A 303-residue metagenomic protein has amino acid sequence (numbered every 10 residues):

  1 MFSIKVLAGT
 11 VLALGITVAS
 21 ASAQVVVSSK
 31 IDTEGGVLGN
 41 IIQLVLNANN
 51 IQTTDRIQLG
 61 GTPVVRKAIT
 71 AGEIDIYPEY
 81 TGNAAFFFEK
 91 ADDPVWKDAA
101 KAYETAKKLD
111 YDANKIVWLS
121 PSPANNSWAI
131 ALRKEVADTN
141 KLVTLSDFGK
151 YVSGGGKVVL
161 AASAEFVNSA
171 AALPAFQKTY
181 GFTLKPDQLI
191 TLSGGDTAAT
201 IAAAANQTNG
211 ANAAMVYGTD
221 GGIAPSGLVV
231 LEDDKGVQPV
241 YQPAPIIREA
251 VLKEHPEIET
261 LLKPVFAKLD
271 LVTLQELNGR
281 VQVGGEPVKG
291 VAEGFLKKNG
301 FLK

Functional and structural regions predicted by a protein language model:
Q24-I42, I57-G61, E165-N168: Extracytoplasmic "Venus flytrap"
T33-Q52, P174, K178-Y180: Short, polar/charged alpha-helical segment
E34, V167-T179, P256-K303: An extracytoplasmic/periplasmic, membrane-proximal ligand-sensing/linker region
G61, G72-A85, A102, S163 (+3 more regions): Beta->alpha turn/N-cap motifs
F88-D98, E104-L119, T208-G210, G221-K235: Ligand-binding "clamshell"
K97-V159, A267-L271: A conserved helix-loop-strand patch within extracytoplasmic ligand-binding domains of the periplasmic binding
W128-D138, Y241-H255: A bilobed periplasmic-binding-protein/Venus flytrap-type ligand-binding module shared by bacterial periplasmic
G154-D233: Ligand-binding pocket segment of bilobal, Venus flytrap-like solute-binding proteins
